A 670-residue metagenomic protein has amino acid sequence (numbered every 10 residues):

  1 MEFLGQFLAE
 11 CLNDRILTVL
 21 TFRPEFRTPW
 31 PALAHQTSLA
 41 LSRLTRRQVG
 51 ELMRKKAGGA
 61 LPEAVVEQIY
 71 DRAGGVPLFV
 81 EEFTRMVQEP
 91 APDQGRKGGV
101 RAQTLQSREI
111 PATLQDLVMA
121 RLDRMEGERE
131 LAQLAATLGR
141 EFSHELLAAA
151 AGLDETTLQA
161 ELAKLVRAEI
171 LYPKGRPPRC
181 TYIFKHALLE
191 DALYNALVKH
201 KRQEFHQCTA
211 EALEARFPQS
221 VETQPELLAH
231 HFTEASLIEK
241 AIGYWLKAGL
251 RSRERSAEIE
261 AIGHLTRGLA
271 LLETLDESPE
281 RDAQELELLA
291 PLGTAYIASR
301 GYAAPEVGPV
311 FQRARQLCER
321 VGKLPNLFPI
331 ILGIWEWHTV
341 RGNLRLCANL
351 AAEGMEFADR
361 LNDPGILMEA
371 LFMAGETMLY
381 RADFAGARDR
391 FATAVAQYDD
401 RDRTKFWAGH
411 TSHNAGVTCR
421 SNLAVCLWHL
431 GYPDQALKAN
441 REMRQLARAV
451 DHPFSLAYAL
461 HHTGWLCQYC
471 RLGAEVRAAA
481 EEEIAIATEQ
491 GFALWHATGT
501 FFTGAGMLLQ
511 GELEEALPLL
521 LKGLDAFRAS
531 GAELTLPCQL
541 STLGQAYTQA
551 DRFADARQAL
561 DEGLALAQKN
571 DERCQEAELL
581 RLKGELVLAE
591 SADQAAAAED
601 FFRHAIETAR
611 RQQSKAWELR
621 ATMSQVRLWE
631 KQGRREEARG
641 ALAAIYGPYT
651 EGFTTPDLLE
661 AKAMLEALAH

Functional and structural regions predicted by a protein language model:
F3-F7, T18, A40-G263, R267-L275 (+1 more regions): Short secondary-structure boundary elements
I16-T21, E306, R313-Q316, Q558-D561 (+2 more regions): C-terminal non-catalytic interaction modules
R23-S38: Short regulatory helix/loop adjacent to the ATP-binding pocket of P-loop NTPases
E161, T181-F184, A192, H200-I330 (+8 more regions): Extended alpha-helical scaffolding segments used for macromolecular assembly and cargo binding
A210, A229, A248-G249, G293-A295 (+15 more regions): Conserved small-residue packing positions in alpha-helical repeats and bundles
L213-F217, S252, L271-P279, C318-V321 (+10 more regions): Alpha-helical junction/boundary sensor with strong preference for TPR arrays
S220-T223, L227, K240, E260 (+15 more regions): Structural signature of alpha-solenoid helical repeat junctions
P325-C574: Extended non-membrane alpha-helical scaffolds
